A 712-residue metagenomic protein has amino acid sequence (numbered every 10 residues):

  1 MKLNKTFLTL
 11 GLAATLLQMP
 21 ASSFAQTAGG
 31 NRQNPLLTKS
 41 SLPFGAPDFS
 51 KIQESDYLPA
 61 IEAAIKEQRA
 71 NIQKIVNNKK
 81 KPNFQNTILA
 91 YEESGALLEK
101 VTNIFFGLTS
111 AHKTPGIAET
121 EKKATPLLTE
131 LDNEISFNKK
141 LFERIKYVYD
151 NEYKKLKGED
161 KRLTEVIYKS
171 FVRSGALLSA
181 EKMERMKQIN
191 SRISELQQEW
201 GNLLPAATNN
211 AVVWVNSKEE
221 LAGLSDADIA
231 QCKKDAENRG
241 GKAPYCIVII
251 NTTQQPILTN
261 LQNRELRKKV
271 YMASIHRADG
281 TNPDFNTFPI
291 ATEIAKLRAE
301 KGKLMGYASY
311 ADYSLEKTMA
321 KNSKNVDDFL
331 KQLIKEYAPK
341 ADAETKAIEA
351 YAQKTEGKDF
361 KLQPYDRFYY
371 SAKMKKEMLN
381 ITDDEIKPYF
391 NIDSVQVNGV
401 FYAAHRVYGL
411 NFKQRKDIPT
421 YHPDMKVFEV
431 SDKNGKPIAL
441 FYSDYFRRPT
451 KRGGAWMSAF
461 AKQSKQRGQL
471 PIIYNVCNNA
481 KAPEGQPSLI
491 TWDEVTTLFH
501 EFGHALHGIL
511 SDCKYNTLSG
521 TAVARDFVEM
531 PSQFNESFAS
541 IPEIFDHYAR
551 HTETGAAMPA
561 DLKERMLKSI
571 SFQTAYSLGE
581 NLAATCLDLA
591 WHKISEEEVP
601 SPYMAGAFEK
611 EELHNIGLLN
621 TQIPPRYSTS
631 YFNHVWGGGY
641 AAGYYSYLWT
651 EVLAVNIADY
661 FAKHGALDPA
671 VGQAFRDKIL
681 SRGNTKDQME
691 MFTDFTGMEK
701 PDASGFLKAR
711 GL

Functional and structural regions predicted by a protein language model:
M1-G29: Bacterial Sec-dependent N-terminal signal peptides
T27-C232, C246, F661: N-terminal helix-rich structural modules
G29-K51, A63, A222, P244-C246 (+9 more regions): C-terminal, non-catalytic "cap/extension" segments appended to globular domains
S41-D56, F105-A124, K146-Q188, V248-P289 (+7 more regions): Short His/Asp/Glu-rich catalytic/ion-coordination signatures at enzyme active sites or charged loops
L97-G107, E165, K169, M272 (+3 more regions): Short, hydrophobic/amphipathic alpha-helical patches that form generic packing surfaces within helical domains
L163, E195, N202, A207-V248 (+5 more regions): Active-site-proximal, well-structured secondary-structure segments within enzyme catalytic domains
A308, G503-Y515: Catalytic Zn2+-binding segment of zinc metalloproteases
A480-F499: Short pre-active-site segment immediately N-terminal to the catalytic Zn-binding motif
